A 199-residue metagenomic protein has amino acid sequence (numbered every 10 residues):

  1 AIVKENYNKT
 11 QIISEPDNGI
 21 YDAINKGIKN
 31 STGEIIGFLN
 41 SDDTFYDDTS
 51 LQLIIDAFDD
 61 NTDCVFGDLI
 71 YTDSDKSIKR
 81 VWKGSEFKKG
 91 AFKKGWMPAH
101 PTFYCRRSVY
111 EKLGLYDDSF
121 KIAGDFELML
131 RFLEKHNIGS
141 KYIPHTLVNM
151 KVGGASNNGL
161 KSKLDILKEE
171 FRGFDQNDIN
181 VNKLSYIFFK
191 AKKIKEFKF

Functional and structural regions predicted by a protein language model:
A1, E5, D56, R172 (+2 more regions): Charged/polar, solvent-exposed surface patches and flexible loops
A1-S162: Nucleotide-sugar donor-binding/catalytic module of glycosyltransferases that assemble extracellular/cell-envelope
N25, Q52, L167-F171, F188: Generic alpha-helical structural signal
G159-L184: Catalytic core of nucleotide-sugar-dependent glycosyltransferases
D175-F199: Membrane-proximal basic amphipathic "stem/tether" segments
